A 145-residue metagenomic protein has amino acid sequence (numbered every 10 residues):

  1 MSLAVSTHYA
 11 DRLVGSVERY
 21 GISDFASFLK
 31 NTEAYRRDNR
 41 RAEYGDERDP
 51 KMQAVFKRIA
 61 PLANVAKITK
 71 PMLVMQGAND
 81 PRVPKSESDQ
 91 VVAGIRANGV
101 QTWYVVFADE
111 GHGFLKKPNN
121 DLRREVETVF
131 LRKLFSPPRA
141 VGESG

Functional and structural regions predicted by a protein language model:
M1-G145: Active-site-proximal cap/loop segments of hydrolase catalytic domains
